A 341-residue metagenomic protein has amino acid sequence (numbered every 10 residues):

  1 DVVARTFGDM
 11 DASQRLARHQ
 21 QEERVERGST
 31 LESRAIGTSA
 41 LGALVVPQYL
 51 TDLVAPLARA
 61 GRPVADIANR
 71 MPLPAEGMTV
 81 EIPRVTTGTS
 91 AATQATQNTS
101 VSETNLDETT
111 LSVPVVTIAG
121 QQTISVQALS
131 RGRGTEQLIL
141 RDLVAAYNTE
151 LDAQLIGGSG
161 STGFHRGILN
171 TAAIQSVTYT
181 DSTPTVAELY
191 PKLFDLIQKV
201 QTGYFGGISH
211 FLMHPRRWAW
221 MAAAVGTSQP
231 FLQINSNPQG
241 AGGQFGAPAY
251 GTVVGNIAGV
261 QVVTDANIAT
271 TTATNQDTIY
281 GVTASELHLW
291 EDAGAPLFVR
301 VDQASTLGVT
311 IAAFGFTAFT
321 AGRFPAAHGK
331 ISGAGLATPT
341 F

Functional and structural regions predicted by a protein language model:
D1-D107, I257, V263, N267-I268 (+2 more regions): Assembly-associated, polar helix/coil segments characteristic of icosahedral protein shells
G42-D52, S125, M213-R217, G281-T283 (+1 more regions): Helix N-cap / beta->alpha transition motif
L73-E81, S159-G315, F341: Extended oligomerization regions of viral-like shell subunits
T79, T86-A91, A119, A128 (+6 more regions): Short loop/turn segments at secondary-structure transitions that flank enzyme active sites
R84, S90-A95, T104, R131-R133 (+4 more regions): Short helix/loop capping segments that flank catalytic or ligand/cofactor-binding pockets
G88-A91, D152-I156, G160, T202-S209 (+2 more regions): Intrinsically disordered or highly flexible coil/loop and linker segments, enriched in small and charged/polar residues
A95, T99, R300-F341: Protruding loop/beta-arch "assembly-hinge" segments enriched in small, turn-prone residues
T96-T202, I234, Q239, G329-F341: Alpha-helical scaffold segments that mediate packing/assembly in large oligomeric complexes
